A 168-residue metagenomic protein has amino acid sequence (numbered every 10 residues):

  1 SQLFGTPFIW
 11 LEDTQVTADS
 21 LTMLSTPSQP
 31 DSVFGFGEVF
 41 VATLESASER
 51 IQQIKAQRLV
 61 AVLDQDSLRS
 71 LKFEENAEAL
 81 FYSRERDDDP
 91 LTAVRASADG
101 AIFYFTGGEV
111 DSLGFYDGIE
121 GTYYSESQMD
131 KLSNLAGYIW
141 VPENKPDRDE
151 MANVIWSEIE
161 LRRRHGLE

Functional and structural regions predicted by a protein language model:
S1-E168: Structural signature for solvent-exposed beta-strand/loop edge elements and short helix-capping sites, enriched
